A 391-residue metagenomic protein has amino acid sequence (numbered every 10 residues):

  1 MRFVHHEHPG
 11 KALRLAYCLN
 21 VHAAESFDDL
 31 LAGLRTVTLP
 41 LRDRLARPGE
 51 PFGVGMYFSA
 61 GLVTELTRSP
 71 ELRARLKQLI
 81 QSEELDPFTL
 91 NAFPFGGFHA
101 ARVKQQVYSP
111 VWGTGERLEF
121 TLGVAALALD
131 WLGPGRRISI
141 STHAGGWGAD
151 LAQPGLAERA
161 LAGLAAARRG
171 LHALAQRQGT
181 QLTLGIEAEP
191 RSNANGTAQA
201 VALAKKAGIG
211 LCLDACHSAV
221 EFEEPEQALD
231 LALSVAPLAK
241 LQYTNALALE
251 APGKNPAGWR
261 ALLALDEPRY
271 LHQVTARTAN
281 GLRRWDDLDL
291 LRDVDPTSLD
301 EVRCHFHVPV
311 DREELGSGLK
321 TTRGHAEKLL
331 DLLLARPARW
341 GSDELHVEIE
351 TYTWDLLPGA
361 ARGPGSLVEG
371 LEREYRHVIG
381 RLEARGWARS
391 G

Functional and structural regions predicted by a protein language model:
M1-G135, S139, R169, A361-G391: N-terminal pre-domain/capping segments
R2-E7, A101-L211: Active-site acidic/histidine proton-transfer and metal-coordination neighborhood in alpha/beta enzyme cores
L13-N20, E50-M56, P87-N91, R136-T142 (+5 more regions): Hydrophobic faces of well-ordered beta-strands that scaffold small-molecule active sites in alpha/beta enzyme cores
V21-A23, F58-L62, F93-G96, A144-G148 (+5 more regions): Active-site-proximal loop/turn and secondary-structure-junction residues that shape catalytic pockets, frequently
F27-R35, L66-P70, A160-A165, S192-K206 (+2 more regions): Distinct, well-ordered alpha-helical segments
S82-E84, P134, S234-V235, K240 (+1 more regions): Alpha-helix termination/capping residues and helix-transition junctions
L171-D286, L299, V308: Acidic/histidine-rich catalytic cores of soluble enzymes
L282-A388: Flexible, acidic glycine-rich loops studded with aromatic residues
